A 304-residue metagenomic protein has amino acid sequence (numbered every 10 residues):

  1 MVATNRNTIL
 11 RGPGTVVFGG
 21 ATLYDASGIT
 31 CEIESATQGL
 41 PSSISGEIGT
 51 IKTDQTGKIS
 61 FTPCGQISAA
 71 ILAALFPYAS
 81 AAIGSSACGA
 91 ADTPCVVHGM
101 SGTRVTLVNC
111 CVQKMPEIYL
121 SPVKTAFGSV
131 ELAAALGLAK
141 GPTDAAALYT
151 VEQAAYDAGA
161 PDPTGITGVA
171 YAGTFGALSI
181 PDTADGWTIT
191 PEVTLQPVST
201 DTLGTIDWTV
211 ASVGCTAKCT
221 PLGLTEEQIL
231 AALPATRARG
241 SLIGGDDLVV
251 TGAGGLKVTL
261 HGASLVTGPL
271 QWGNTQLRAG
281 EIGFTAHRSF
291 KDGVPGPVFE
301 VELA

Functional and structural regions predicted by a protein language model:
M1-A304: Signature of extracytoplasmic/envelope-associated structural regions
